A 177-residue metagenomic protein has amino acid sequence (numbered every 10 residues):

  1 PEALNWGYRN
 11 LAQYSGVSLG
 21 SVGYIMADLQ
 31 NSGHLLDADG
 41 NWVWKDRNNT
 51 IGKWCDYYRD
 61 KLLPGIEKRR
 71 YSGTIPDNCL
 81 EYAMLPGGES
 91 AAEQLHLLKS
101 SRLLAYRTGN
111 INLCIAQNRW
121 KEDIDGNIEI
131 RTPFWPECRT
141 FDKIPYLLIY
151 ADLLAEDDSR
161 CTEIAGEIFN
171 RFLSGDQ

Functional and structural regions predicted by a protein language model:
P1-G52: Loop-centered beta-sheet repeat module
L36-T74: HTH-adjacent hinge/linker in prokaryotic transcriptional regulators
Y58-Q177: Long, low-complexity, charge-rich intrinsically disordered regions
